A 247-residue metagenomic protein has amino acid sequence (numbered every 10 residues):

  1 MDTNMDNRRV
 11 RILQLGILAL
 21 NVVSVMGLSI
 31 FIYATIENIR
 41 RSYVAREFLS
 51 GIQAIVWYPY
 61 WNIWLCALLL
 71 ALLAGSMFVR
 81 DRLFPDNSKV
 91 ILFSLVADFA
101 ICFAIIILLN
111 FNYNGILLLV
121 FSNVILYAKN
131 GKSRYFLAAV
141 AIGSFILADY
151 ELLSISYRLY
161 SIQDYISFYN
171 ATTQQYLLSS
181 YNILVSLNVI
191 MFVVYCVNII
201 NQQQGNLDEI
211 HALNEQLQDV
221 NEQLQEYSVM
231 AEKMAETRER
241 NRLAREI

Functional and structural regions predicted by a protein language model:
M1-A97: N-terminal signal-anchor/first transmembrane helix of integral membrane proteins
V25-I30, F99-I106, A141-L152: Aromatic-anchored segments of alpha-helical transmembrane domains
C66-L70, N114-N123, L137-A141: Hydrophobic core segments of alpha-helical transmembrane domains in multi-pass membrane proteins
M77-R82, I101-L109, N123-Y127, A148-D149: Hydrophobic alpha-helical transmembrane segments
P85-V96, A100-L119, R134-F136: Subset of alpha-helical transmembrane segments and adjacent helix-loop junctions that display helix-helix
V124-Q223: Cytosolic coiled-coil signaling helices that couple upstream sensory modules
L213, V220-I247: Histidine-centered phosphotransfer motif of kinases
